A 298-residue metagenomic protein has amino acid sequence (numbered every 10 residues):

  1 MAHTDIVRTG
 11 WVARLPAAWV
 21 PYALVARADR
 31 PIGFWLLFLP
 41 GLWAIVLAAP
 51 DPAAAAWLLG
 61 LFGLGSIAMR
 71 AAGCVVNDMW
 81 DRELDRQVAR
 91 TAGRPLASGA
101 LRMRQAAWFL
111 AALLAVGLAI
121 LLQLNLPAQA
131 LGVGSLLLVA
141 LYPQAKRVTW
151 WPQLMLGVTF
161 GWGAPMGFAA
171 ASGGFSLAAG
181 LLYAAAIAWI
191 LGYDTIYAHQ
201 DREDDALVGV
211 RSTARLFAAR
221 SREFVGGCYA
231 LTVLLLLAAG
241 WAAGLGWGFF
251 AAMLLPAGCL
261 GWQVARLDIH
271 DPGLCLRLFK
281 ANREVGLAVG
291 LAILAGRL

Functional and structural regions predicted by a protein language model:
A2-V20, C74-L101, T195-A218, V264-L274: Cytosolic, membrane-interface loops and tails of multi-pass inner-membrane proteins
A17-V20, L234, A238-L298: Extended hydrophobic alpha-helices typical of membrane-associated regions
W19, A23-L24, L64, A71 (+6 more regions): Intramembrane alpha-helical segments
R27-L37: Membrane-interface helix starts
W35-A44, M155-A171, L216-A219, E223 (+1 more regions): Small-residue-rich segments of transmembrane alpha-helices in multi-pass membrane proteins, especially helix faces
F38, L61-S66, R82-G132, L207-W247 (+2 more regions): Multi-pass membrane catalytic core of lipid/isoprenoid biosynthesis enzymes
V46-L61, P127-V139, Q153-V208, A219-L235 (+2 more regions): Functional transmembrane core segments of multi-pass inner-membrane proteins
G65-N77, V139-P143, A185-Y193, Y197 (+1 more regions): Alpha-helical transmembrane segments of multi-pass membrane proteins
